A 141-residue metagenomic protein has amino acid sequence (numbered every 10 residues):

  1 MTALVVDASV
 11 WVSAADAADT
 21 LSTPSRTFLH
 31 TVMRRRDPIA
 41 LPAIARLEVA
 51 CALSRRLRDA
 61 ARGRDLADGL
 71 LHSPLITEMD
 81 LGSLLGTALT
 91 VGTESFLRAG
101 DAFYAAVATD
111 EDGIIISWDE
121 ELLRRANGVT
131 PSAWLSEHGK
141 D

Functional and structural regions predicted by a protein language model:
M1-A3, T77-E78, A105-D141: Acidic, PIN/NYN-like endoribonuclease modules and their adjacent C-terminal/linker elements
M1-L41, R55-R64, E137-K140: Short, well-structured N-terminal submotif of metal-dependent ribonuclease cores
V10, A45, S83-L84, F103-Y104 (+1 more regions): Alpha-helix capping/helix-boundary segments
A17, A43, L66-A67, L71-E94: Acidic catalytic patch
P38-A40, P74, I114: Short loop->beta-strand "edge-of-pocket" segments that line small-molecule binding or catalytic clefts across diverse
P42, G100, W118: Replace "coordinates the UDP/GDP/TDP-sugar" with "coordinates nucleotide-activated sugar donors
E48-L75: Active-site-proximal, substrate-binding regions of enzyme catalytic domains and RNA-binding/basic surfaces
